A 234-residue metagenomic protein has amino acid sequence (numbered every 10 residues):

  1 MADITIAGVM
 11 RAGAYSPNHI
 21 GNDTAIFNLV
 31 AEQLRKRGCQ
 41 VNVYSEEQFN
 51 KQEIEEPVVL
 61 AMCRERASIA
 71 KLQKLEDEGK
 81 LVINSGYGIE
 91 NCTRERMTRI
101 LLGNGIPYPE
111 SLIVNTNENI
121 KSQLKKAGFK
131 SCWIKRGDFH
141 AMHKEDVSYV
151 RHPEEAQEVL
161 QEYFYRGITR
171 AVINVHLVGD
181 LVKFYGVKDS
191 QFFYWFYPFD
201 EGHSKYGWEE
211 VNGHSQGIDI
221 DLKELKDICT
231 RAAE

Functional and structural regions predicted by a protein language model:
M1-A2, V43: Short N-terminal or domain-adjacent regulatory/targeting segments
A2, A7-A12, D77-G79, Y87-N174 (+1 more regions): Active-site nucleotide/adenylate-binding loops and adjacent lid/helix of ATP-dependent enzymes
M10-N115, N119: Conserved N-proximal alpha/beta basic substrate-recognition cap immediately N-terminal to, or forming the N-lobe
V30-Q33, D219, E234: C-terminal active-site "lid" helix and adjoining low-complexity regulatory extension at the edge of ATP-using catalytic
R35, L102, K125, T230 (+1 more regions): Short polybasic/polar patches that bind polyanions
S68-I69, A141-H143, L181-K183, Y194: Short catalytic/ligand-binding loop motif for oxyanion handling, primarily in non-cytosolic enzymes, centered on
Y149-A232: Phosphate-binding site of ATP-dependent enzymes
